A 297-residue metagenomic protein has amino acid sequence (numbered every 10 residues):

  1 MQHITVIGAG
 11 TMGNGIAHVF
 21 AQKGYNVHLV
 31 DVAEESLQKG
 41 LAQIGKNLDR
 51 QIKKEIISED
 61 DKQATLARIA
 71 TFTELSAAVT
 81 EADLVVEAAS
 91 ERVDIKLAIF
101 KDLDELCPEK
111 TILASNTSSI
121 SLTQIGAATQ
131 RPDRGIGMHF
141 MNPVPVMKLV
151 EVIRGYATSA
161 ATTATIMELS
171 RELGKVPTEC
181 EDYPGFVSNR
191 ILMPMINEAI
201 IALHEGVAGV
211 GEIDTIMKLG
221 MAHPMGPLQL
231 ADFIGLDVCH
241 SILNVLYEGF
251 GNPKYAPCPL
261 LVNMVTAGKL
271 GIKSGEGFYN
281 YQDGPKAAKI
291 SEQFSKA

Functional and structural regions predicted by a protein language model:
M1-R50, K54, L106: NAD(P)+-binding Rossmann beta1-loop-alpha1 motif at the extreme N-terminus of oxidoreductases
Q2, K23, A164, R171-D182 (+2 more regions): NAD(P)-dependent Rossmann-like dehydrogenase/reductase catalytic/cofactor-binding core
Q22-G24, T65-L84, T165-G174, E181: Amphipathic alpha-helical segments at domain termini/boundaries
Y25, T80, P143-V152, H223-M225 (+1 more regions): Acidic/polar active-site rim loop that often engages polyanionic ligands
A33, S58, S159, A208-E212: Helix N-cap / loop-to-helix initiation motif
S36, I56-I112, I120: Rossmann-like NAD(P)-binding element
I112-D182, F186-R190: Rossmann-fold dinucleotide-binding core
